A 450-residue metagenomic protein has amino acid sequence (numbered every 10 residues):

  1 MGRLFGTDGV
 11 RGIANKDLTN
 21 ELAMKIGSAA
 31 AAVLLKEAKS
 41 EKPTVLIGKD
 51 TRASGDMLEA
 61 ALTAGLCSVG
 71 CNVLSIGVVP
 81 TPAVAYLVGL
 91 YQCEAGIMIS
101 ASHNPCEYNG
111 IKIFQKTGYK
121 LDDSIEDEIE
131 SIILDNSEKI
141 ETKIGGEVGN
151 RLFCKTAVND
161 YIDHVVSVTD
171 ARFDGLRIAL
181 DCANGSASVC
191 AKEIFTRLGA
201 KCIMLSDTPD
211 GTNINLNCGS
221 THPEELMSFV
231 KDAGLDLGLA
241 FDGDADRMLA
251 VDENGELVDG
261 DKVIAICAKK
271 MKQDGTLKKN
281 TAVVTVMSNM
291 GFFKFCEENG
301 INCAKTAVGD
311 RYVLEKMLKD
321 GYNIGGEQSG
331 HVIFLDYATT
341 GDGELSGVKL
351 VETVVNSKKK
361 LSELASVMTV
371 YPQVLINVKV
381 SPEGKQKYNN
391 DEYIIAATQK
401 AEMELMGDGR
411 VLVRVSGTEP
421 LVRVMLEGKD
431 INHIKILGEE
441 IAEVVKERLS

Functional and structural regions predicted by a protein language model:
M1-A64, S68-V69, A95, V148-I178 (+1 more regions): An N-terminal, well-structured beta->alpha segment
I13, N109-A233: Gly/Ser/Thr-enriched, mixed-charge loops and adjacent short helices that form phosphate/oxyanion-binding elements
A32, K36, T44-Y108, E193-V251: N-terminal small/polar loop signature for handling phosphorylated ligands or for N-terminal nucleophile
S40-D50, L74, R177-A179, N280-V286 (+1 more regions): Short glycine-rich phosphate-binding loop at a beta-alpha junction
G48-K49, L180-C182, D252, D336 (+1 more regions): Short glycine-centered, acidic/aromatic-flanked micro-motifs in structured strand/loop junctions that mark active-site
D127-I162, S167, E253-G326, I333-F334: Proline/glycine-rich low-complexity loops and linkers
L237, D274-S450: Phosphate-binding and adjacent anionic-ligand microenvironments
